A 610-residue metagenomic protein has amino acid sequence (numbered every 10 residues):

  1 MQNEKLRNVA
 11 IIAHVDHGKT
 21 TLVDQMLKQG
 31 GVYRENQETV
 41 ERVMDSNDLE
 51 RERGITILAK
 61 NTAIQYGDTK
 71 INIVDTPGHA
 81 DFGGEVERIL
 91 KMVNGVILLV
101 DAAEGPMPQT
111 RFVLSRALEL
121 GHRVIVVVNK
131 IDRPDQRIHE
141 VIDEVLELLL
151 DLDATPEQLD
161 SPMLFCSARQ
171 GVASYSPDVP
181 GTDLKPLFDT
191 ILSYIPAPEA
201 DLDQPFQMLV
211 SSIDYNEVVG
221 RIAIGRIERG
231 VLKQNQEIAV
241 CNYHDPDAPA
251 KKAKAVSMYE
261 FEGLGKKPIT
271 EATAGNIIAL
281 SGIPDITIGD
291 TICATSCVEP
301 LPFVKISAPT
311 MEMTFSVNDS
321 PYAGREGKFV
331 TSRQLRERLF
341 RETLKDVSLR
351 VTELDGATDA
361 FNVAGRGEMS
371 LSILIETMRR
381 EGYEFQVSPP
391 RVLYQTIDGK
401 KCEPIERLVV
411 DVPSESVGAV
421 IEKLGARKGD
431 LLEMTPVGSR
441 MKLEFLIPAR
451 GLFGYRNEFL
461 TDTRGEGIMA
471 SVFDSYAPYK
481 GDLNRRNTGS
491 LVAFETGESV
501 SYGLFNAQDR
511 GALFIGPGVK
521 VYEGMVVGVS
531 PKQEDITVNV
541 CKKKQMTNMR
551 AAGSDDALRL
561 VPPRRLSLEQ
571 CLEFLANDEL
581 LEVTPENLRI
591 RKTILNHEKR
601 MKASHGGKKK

Functional and structural regions predicted by a protein language model:
M1-V100, E104, E144, I213: P-loop NTPase switch module centered on the Walker A-proximal segment
E4-G18, A103-S115, G121-R123, I131-P134 (+11 more regions): Conserved structured catalytic cores and adjacent interaction surfaces of nucleotide-binding/hydrolyzing enzymes
D16, L22, G54, I73-D75 (+17 more regions): Residue-level signature of catalytic and energy-coupling elements of molecular machines, predominantly ATP/GTP-dependent
T39-R42, V126, L152-L164, P198-L209 (+9 more regions): Interdomain boundary/hinge elements
R123, R133-P196: Canonical P-loop GTPase G-domain recognition
Q207-M313, A323-R325, R336, T488 (+3 more regions): Conserved nucleotide-binding/hydrolysis modules and their immediate coupling elements across P-loop/ASCE NTPase motors
F261, K266-I269, C402, I447 (+3 more regions): Long insertion/accessory domains within large nucleic-acid-processing enzymes
S320-T343, A557, V561: A short, contiguous, amphipathic alpha-helix enriched in charged residues
